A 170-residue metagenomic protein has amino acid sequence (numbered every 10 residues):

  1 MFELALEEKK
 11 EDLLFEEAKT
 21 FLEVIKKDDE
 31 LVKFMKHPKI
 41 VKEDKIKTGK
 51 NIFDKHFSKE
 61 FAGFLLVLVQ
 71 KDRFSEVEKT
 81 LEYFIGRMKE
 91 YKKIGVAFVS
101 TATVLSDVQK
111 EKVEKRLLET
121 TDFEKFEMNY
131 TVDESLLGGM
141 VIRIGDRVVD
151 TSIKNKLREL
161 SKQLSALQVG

Functional and structural regions predicted by a protein language model:
M1-G170: Elongated, mostly alpha-helical coiled-coil "stalk/stator" tethers of large membrane protein machines
